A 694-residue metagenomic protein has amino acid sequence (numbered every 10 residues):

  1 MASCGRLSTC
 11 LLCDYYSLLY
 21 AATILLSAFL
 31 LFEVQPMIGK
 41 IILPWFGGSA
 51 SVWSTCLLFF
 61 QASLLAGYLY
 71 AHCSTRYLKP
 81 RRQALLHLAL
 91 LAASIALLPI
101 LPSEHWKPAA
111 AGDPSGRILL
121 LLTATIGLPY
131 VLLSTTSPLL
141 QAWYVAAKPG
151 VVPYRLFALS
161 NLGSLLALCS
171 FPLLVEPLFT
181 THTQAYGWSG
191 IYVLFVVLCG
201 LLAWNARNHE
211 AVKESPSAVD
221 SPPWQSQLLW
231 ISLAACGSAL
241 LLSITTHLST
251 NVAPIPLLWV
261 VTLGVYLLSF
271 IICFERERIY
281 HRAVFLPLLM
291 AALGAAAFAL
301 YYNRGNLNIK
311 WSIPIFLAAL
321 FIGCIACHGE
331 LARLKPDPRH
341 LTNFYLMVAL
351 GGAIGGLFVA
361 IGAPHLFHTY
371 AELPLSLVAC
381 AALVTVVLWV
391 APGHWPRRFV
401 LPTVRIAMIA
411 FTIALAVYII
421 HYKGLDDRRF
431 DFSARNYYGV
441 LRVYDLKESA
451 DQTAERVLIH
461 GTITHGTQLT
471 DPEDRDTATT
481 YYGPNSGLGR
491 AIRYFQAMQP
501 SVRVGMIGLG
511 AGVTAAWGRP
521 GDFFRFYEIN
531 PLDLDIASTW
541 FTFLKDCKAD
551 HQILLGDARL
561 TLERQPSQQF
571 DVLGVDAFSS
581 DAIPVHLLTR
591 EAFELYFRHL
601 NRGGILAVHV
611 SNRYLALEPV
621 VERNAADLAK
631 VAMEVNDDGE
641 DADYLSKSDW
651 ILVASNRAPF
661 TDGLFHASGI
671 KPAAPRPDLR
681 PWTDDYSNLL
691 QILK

Functional and structural regions predicted by a protein language model:
A2-G669, S687-K694: Alpha-helical transmembrane segments of multi-pass membrane proteins
P672-L679: Extracellular/surface-exposed low-complexity segments
